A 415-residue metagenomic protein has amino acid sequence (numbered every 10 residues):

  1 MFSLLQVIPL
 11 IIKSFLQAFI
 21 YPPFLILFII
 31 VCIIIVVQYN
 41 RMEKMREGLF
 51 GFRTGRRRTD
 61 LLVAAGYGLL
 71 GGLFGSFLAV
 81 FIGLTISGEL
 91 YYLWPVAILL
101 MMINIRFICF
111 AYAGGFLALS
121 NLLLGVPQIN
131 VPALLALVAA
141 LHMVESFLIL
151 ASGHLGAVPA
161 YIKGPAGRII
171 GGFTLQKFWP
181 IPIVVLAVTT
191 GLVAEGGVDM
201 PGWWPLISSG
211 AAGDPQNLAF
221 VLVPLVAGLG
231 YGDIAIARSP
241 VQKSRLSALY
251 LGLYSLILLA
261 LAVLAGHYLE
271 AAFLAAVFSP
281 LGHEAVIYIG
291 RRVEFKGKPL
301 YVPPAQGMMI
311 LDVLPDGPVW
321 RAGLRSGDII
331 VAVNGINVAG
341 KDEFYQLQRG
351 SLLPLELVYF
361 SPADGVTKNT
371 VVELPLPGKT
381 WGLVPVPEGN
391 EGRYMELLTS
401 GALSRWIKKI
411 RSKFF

Functional and structural regions predicted by a protein language model:
M1, V7-P23, V80-G88, S120-A136 (+2 more regions): Helix-coil boundary and interhelical linker segments in multi-pass alpha-helical membrane proteins
M1-A79: N-terminal signal-anchor module of multipass membrane proteins
P22-I34, F77-L93, V131-A139, G213-V223: Structural signature of hydrophobic alpha-helical transmembrane segments
L100-Y112, I234-R245: Membrane-helix interface "capping/anchor" motifs
S120-P240: Generic multipass alpha-helical transmembrane bundles of integral membrane proteins
G202-L206, L229-R292: Interdomain regulatory linker/hinge segments that flank or connect interaction modules in polarity/junction/synaptic
G290, E294, E343-N390: PDZ-domain C-terminal substructure recognizer with occasional recognition of PDZ-binding tails
V319-K341: Conserved PDZ fold ligand-binding element
